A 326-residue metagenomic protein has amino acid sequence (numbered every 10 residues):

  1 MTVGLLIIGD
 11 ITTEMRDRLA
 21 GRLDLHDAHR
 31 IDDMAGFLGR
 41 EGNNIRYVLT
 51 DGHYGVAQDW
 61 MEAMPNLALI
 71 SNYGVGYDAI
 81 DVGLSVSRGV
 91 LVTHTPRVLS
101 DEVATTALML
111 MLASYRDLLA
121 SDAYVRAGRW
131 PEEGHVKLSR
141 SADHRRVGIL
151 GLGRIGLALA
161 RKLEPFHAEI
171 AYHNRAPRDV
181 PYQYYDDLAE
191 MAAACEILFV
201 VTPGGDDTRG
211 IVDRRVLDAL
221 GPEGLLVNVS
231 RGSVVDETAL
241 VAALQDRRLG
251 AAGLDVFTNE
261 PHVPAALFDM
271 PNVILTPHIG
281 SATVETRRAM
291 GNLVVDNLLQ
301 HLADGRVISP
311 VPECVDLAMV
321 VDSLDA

Functional and structural regions predicted by a protein language model:
M1-Y47, D51, A318-A326: N-terminal glycine-/charge-rich "phosphate-binding" loop or analogous flexible N-terminal tail
L38-G42, M61-M64, A142, M191-A193 (+2 more regions): A short, aliphatic-rich alpha-helical micro-motif
N43-A123: Phosphate/diphosphate ligand-binding glycine-rich loop within oxidoreductases
V56-A57, R175-A266: Rossmann-like adenosine-cofactor binding region
V86, T93-T106, E133-V136, E260-A326: C-terminal helix-to-coil terminal segments
P96-R146, A158, P165, R306 (+1 more regions): Phosphate-binding beta-alpha-beta segment of Rossmann-like dinucleotide-binding domains, i.e., the NAD(P)
I149-L150: Conserved N-terminal Rossmann-fold NAD(P)-binding element of oxidoreductases
I155: Hydrophobic/small residue at the entry helix of a nucleotide-binding pocket
